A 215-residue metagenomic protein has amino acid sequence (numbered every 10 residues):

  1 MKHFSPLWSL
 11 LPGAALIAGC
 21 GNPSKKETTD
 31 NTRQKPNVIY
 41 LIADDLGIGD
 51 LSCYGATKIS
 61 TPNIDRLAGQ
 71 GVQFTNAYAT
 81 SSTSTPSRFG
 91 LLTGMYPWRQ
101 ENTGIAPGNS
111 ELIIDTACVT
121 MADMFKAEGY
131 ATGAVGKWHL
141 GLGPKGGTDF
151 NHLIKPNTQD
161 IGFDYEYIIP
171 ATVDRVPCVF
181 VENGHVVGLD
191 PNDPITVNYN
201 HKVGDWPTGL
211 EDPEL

Functional and structural regions predicted by a protein language model:
K2-L7, L11, A15, C20-L215: Formylglycine-dependent sulfatase
